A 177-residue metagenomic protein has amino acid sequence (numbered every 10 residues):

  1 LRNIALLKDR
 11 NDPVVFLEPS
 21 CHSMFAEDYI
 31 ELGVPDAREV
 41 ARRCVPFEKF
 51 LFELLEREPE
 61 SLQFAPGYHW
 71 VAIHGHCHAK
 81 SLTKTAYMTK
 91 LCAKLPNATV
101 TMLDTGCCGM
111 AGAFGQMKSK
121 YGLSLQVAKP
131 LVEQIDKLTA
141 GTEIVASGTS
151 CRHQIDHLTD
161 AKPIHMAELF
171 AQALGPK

Functional and structural regions predicted by a protein language model:
L1-K177: Iron-sulfur cluster-binding electron-transfer modules in prokaryotic oxidoreductases
